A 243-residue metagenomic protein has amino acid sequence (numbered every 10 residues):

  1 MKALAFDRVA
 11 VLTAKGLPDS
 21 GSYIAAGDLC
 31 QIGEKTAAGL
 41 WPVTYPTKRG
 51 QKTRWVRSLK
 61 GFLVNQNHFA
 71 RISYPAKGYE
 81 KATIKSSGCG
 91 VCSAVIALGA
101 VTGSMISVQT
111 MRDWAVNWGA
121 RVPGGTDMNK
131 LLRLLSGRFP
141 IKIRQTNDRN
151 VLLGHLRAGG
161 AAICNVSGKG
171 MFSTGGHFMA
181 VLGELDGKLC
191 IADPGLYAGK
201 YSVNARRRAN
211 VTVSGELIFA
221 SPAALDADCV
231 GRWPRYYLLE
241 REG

Functional and structural regions predicted by a protein language model:
K2-K48: Beta-loop motif signature
A3, D7, G21-I24, R57-R121: Active-site-adjacent structural segments surrounding the nucleophilic cysteine of cysteine proteases and isopeptidases
V11, G27-I32, W41-V43, V56 (+5 more regions): Hydrophobic beta-strand residues in large extracellular and virion-surface proteins
P18-Y23, L153-G154, R206: Short, surface-exposed secondary-structure edge patches
T44-L63: Boundary regions of SH3-family modules and the immediately adjacent low-complexity/disordered segments in eukaryotic
S104-L152: Catalytic cysteine-centered active-site loop
R144-Y201: Active-site-adjacent substructure of cysteine-protease-like catalytic cores
E184-G243: Noncatalytic regulatory segments and standalone regulatory/sensor domains
